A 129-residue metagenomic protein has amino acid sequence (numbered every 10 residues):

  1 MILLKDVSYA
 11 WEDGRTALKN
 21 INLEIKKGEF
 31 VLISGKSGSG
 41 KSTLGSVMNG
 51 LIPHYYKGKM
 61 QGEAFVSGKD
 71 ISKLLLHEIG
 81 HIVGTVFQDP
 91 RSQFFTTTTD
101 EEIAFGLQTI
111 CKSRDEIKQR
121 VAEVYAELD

Functional and structural regions predicted by a protein language model:
M1-L4, S8-N20, K26, I52-K57 (+2 more regions): A short, flexible loop at the N-terminus of ABC-type nucleotide-binding domains that lies
E12, I52-H54, I103-E116, E127: ABC-type ATPase nucleotide-binding domains, specifically the catalytic core motifs of the NBD
V31, S42-Y55: Short, conserved post-Walker A segment of ABC-type ATPase nucleotide-binding domains
L32, S46, E63, H77-F87 (+1 more regions): ABC nucleotide-binding domain signature
S34-S39: The feature captures the beta-strand-to-loop junction immediately N-terminal to the Walker
N49, R91, T97-Q108, K118 (+1 more regions): Short helical segment in ABC ATPase nucleotide-binding domains corresponding to the A-loop/adjacent helical element
K57-K69: Conserved ABC transporter NBD signature motif
G68, D115-D129: Conserved ABC ATPase "signature" region
